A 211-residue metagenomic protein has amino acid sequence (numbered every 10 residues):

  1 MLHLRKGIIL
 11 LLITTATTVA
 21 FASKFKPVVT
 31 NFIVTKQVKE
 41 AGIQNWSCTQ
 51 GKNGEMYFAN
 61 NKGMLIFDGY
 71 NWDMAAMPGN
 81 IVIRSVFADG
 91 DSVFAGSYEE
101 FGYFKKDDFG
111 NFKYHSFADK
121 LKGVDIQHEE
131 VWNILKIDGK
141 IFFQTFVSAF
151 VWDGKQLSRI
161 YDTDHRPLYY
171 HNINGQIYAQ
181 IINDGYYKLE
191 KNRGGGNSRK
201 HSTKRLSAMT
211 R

Functional and structural regions predicted by a protein language model:
M1-R211: Carboxylate-rich, polar loop motifs that coordinate divalent cations or form catalytic acidic clusters
